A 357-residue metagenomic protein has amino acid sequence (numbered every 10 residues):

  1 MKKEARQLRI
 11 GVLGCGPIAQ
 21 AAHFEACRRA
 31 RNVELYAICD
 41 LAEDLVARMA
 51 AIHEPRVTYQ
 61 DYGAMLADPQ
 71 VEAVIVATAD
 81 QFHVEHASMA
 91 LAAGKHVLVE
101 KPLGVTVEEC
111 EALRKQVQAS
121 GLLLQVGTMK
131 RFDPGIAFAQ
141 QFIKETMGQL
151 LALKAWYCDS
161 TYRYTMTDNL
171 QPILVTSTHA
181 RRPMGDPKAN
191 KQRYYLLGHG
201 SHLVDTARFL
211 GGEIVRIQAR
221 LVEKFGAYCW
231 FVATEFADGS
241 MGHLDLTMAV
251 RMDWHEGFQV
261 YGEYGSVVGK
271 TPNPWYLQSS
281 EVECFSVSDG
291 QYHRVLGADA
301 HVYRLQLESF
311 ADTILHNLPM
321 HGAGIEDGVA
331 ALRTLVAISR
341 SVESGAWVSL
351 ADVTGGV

Functional and structural regions predicted by a protein language model:
M1, A152, Q192, G198-W275 (+4 more regions): Contiguous beta-strand/loop segments that form the cofactor/metal-binding neighborhood of enzyme cores
M1-H53: N-terminal Rossmann-like dinucleotide-binding module
M1-Q7, A73-I75, D312-V357: C-terminal helix-rich "cap/oligomerization" subdomain common to oxidoreductases
D44, R56-Q116: Beta-loop-alpha module in the N-terminal Rossmann-like domain of NAD(P)-dependent dehydrogenases, especially those
V76, V99-E100, L124-V126, L244 (+1 more regions): Hydrophobic residues in well-ordered beta-strands that form the structural core
A112-K130, G148-L153: Rossmann-fold dehydrogenase core element
M129, L170-M184, K191, F258-E326 (+2 more regions): C-terminal glycine/acidic-rich active-site capping loop/insertion
K130-Q218, G345: Predominantly a Rossmann-like dinucleotide-binding segment in NAD(P)-dependent oxidoreductases
